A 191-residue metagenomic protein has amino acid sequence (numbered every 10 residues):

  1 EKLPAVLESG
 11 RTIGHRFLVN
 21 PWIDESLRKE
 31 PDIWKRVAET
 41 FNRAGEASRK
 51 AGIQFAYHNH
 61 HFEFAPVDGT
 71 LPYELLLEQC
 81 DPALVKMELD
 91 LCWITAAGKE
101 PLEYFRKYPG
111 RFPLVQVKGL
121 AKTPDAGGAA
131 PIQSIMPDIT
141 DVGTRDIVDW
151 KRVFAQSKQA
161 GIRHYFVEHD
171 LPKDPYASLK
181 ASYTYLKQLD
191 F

Functional and structural regions predicted by a protein language model:
E1-G10, A96-R106, D149-F154: Short, acidic/polar
E1-K86, Y176: Active-site acidic/histidine proton-transfer and metal-coordination neighborhood in alpha/beta enzyme cores
G10, F55, D90, V115 (+3 more regions): Conserved, mostly hydrophobic/aromatic
T12-I13, G110, A160: Structural motif
R16-F17, P113, R163: Short acidic/polar active-site loop segments enriched in Thr and Asp
R49-T144: Acidic/histidine-rich catalytic cores of soluble enzymes
F166-P175: A short, acidic, flexible beta-alpha connecting loop/helix-capping segment that sits on the rim of active
D174-F191: C-terminal helical cap(s) of enzyme catalytic domains, especially alpha/beta-barrels
